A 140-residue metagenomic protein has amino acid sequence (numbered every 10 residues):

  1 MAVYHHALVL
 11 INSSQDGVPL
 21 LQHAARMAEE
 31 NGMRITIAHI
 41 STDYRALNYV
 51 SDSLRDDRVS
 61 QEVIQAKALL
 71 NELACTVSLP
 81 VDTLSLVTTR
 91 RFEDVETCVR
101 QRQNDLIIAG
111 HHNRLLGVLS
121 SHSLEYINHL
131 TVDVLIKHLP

Functional and structural regions predicted by a protein language model:
A2, C75-I107, N113: Structural beta-alpha unit
A2-S51, L79, H129, L139: Small/aliphatic-rich secondary-structure junction motif
L20-H23, T97-C98, S121-H122: A short acidic, amphipathic alpha-helical/loop segment
A25, N71, L124: Active-site phosphate/pyrophosphate- and oxyanion-stabilizing loops and adjacent acidic/basic residues in soluble
L54-A68: A short acidic, glycine-rich active-site loop that binds or catalyzes chemistry on phosphate/adenosine moieties
Q65, L86-R90, P140: Short beta->alpha linker loops
R100-P140: Gly/Ser-rich helix-loop-strand patches that form or flank binding pockets for ribonucleotide-derived cofactors
